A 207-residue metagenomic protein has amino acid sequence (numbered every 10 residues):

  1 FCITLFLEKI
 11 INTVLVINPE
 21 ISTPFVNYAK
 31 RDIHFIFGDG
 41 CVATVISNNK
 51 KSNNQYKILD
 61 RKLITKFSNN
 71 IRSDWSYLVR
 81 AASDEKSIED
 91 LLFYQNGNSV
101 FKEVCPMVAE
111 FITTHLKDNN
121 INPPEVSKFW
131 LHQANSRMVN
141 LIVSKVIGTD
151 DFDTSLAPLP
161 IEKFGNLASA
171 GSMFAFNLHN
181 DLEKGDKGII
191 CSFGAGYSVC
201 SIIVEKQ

Functional and structural regions predicted by a protein language model:
F1-I10, C105, A109, S127-Q207: Claisen-condensing/thiolase-fold acyl-transfer catalytic domains that form or cleave C-C bonds in fatty acid
F1-I3, E20, A43-V45: Alpha-helical metal-binding/catalytic segments enriched in His/Glu/Asp
T4-T13, S47-Q55, K117-N122: Secondary-structure boundary elements
L7-C41: Flexible, glycine-rich active-site loops centered on histidine and acidic residues that chelate a metal or position
L15-I17, T44-I46, W130, I189-C191: Structural motif
N18-P24, I64-K66, I161-K163, S192-Y197: Acidic, glycine-rich active-site loops and adjacent beta-strand->loop/helix elements that engage anionic groups
Y28, Y77-S127, R137-D151, A175 (+1 more regions): Conserved active-site "lid/cap" helical segment
Y28-K102, P106, E110, F193 (+1 more regions): Condensing-enzyme catalytic core mediating Claisen C-C bond formation in acyl metabolism
